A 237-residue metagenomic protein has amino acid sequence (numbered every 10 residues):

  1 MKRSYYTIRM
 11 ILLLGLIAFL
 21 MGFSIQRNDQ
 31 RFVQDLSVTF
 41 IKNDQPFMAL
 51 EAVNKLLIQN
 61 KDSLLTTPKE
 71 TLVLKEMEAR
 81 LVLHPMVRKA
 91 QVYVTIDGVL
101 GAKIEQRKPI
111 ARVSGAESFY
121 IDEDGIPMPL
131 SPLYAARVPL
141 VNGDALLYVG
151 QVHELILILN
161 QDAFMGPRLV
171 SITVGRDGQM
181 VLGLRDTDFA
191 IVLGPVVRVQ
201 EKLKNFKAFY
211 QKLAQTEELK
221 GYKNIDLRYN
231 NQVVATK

Functional and structural regions predicted by a protein language model:
M1-P68: N-terminal membrane-targeting segments
V33-D35, T95-V99, G115-S118, L133-V138 (+6 more regions): Extracytoplasmic
F40-K42, I104-K108, P132, G143 (+4 more regions): Flexible glycine-/small-residue-rich
K42-P85, P129-E154, Q161, Q211-Q215: Periplasmic/extracytosolic POTRA-like scaffold domains at the N-termini of outer-membrane and outer-envelope
M77-P129, N224-D226: Structured, soluble extracytoplasmic/luminal domains of envelope-associated proteins
K103-R176: Extracytoplasmic segments of membrane-associated envelope/inner-membrane machinery
L147-Q211: Soluble extracytoplasmic domains of inner/organellar membrane proteins
V197-K237: Extracytoplasmic/luminal low-complexity segments enriched in Pro/Gly and acidic/polar residues that act as flexible
